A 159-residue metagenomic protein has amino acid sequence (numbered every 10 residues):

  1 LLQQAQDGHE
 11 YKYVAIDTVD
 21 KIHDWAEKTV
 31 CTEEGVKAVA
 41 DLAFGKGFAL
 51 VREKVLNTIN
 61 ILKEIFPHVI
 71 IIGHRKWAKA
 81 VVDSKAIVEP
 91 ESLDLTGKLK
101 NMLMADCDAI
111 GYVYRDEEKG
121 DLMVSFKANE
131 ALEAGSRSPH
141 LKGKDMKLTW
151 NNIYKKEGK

Functional and structural regions predicted by a protein language model:
L1-Y13, N151-K159: Basic, amphipathic N-terminal segments that precede the first structured/catalytic domain
L2-A5, T58-L62, C107: Hydrophobic, Leu/Ile/Phe/Ala-enriched alpha-helical segments that form helix-helix packing faces
D7, F44-K46, A134, K142: Feature targets compositionally biased, intrinsically disordered low-complexity regions with long contiguous runs
D7-H9, V36, E118-D121: Intrinsically disordered, low-complexity coil segments
Y13-N101: P-loop NTPase motor core
W77-K159: Conserved GTP-binding G-domain of TRAFAC-class P-loop NTPases and closely related GTPase folds
